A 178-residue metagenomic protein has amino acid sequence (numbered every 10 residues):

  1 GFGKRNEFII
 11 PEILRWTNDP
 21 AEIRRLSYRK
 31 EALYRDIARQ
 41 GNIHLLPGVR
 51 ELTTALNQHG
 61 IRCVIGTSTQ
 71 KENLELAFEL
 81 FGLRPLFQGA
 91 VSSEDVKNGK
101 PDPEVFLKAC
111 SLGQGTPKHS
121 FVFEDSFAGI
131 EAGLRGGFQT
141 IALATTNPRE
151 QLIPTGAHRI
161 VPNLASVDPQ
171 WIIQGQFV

Functional and structural regions predicted by a protein language model:
G1-R50, T54-H59, E72, R84: N-terminal helical cap/lid subdomain that shapes the substrate entry/recognition surface in HAD-like hydrolases
T54-N57, Q70-V178: Asp-based, Mg2+/Mn2+-dependent phosphohydrolase catalytic module
